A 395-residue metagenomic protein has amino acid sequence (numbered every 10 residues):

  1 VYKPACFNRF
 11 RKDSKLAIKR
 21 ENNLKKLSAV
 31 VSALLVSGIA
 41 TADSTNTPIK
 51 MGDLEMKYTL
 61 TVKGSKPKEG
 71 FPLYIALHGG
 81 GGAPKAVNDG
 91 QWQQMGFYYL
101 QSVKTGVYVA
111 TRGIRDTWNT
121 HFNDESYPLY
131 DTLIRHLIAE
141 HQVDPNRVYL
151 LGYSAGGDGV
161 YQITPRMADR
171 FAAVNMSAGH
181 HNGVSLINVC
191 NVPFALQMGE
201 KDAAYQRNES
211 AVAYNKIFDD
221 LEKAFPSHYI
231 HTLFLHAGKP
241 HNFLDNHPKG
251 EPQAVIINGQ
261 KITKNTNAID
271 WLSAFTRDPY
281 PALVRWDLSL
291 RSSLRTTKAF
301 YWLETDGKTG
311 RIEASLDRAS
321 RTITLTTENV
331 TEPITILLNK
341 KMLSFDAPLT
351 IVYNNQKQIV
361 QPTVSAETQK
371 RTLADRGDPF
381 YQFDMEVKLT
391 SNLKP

Functional and structural regions predicted by a protein language model:
D43-K66: N-terminal cap/lid segment of alpha/beta-hydrolase-fold proteins
S65-E69, W118-S154, A168: Gly/Ser-rich "nucleophile elbow"/oxyanion-hole loop immediately N-terminal to the catalytic nucleophile in hydrolases
L73, G80-H136: Active-site machinery of serine-nucleophile hydrolases
N146-C190: Primarily recognizes the serine-hydrolase "nucleophile elbow" in alpha/beta-hydrolase and SGNH/GDSL folds
L196-M198: Short beta-strand/loop motif that positions the catalytic acidic residue of the alpha/beta-hydrolase fold
K201-E209: Acidic catalytic loop of the alpha/beta-hydrolase fold
D220-P395: Alpha/beta-hydrolase-fold serine-hydrolase catalytic core, especially in secreted/extracellular enzymes
